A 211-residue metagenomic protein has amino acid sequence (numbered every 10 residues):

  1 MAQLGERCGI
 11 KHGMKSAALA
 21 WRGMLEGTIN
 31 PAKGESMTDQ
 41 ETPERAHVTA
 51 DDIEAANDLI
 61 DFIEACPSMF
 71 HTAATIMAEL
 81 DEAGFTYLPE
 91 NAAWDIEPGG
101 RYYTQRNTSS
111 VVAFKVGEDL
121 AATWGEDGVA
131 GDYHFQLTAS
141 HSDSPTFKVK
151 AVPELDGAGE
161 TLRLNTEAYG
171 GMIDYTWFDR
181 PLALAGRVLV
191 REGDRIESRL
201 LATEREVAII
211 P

Functional and structural regions predicted by a protein language model:
E6, I10, M14, R22-P211: N-terminal hydrophobic/helix-forming segments and targeting peptides
